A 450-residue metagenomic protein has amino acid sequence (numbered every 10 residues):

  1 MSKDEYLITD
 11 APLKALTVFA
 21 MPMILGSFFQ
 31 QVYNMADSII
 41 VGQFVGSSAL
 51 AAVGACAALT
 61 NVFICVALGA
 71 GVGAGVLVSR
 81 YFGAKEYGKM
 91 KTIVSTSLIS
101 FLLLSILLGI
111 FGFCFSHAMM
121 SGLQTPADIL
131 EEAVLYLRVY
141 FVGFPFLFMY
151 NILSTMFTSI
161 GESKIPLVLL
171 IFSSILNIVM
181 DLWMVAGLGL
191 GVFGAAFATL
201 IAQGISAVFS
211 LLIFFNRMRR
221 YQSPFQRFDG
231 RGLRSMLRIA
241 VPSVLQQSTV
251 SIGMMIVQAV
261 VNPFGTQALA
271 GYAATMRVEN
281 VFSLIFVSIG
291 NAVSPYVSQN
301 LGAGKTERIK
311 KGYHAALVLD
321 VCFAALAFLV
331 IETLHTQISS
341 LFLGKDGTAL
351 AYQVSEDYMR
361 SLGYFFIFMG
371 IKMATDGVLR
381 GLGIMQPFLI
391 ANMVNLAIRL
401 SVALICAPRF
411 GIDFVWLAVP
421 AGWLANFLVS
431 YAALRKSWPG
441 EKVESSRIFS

Functional and structural regions predicted by a protein language model:
M1-A20, V78-G143, G187-V241, V297-Y364 (+1 more regions): Short alpha-helical transmembrane segments in multi-pass integral membrane proteins
T9, L13-V32, A36, L59-V66 (+7 more regions): Residue-level signal for short hydrophobic patches within transmembrane helices of multi-pass membrane transporters
V18, V41-N61, A127-E132, V192-F193 (+4 more regions): Interfacial/gating helices of multi-pass transporter permease domains
V18-D37, V139, S173, A202-S206 (+3 more regions): Transmembrane helical elements of multi-pass membrane transporters/channels
F28, V32-L50, M120-A127, W183-L190 (+5 more regions): Helix-terminus/linker motif at the lipid-water interface of multi-pass membrane proteins
L50-I110, L147-P166, G271-H335, M369-G383 (+1 more regions): Small-residue-rich hydrophobic transmembrane alpha-helices
V62-C65, N177-D181, S206-L211, V281-L284 (+3 more regions): Hydrophobic transmembrane alpha-helices of multi-pass small-molecule transporters
G71, Y140-T158, P166-S174, A195-V208 (+4 more regions): Short runs within selected transmembrane alpha-helices of multi-pass transporters and secretion channels
